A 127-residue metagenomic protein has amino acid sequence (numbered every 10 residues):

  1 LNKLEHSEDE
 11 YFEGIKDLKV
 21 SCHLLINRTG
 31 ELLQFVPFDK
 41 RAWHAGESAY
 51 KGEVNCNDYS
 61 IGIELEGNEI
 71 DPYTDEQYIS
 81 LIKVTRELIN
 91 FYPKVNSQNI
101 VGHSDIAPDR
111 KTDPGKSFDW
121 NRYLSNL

Functional and structural regions predicted by a protein language model:
L1-K94: Active-site-adjacent loop/helix surface patches within enzyme catalytic domains that shape the substrate-binding cleft
N68-L127: Basic/polar, cationic surfaces and motifs that engage anionic cell-wall and phosphate/carboxylate ligands
